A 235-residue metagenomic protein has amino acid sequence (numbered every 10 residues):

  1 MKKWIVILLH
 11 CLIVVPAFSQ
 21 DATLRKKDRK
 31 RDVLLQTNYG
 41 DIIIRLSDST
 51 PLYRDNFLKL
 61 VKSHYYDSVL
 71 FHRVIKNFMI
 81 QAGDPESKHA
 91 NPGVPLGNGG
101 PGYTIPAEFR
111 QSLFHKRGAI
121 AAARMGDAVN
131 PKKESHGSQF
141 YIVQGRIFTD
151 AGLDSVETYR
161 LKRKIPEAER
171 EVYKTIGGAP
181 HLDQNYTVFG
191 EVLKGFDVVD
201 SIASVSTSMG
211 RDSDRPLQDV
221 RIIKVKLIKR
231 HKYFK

Functional and structural regions predicted by a protein language model:
M1-D21: Bacterial Sec-dependent N-terminal signal peptides
F18-K235: Cyclophilin-like peptidyl-prolyl cis-trans isomerases
